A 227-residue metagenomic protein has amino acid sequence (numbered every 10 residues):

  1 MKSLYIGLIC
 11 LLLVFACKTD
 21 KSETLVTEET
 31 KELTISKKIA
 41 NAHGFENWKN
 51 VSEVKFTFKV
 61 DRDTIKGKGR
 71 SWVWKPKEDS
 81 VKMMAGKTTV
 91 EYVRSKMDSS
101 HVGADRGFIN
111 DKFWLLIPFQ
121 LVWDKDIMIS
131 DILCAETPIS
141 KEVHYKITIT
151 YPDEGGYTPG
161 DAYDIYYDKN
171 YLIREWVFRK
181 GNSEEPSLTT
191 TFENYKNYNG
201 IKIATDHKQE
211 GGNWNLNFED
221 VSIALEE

Functional and structural regions predicted by a protein language model:
K2-L8: Sec-dependent signal peptide recognition, specifically the positively charged N-region followed immediately by
L13-A16: C-terminal motif of bacterial Sec signal peptides marking the signal peptidase cleavage site
K18-D20: Bacterial signal peptide processing site
T27-V102, M128, L133-A135: N-terminal mature ectodomain segment of secretory-pathway/periplasmic proteins
K31-L33, A42, I127-I132, E136 (+2 more regions): Intrinsically disordered terminal and processing segments
V93-D161, S183: Flexible, processing/modification-adjacent segments and terminal tails in exported/periplasmic/extracellular proteins
V143-E227: Gly/Pro-enriched, hydrophobic low-complexity segments that function as extracytoplasmic propeptides/linkers
